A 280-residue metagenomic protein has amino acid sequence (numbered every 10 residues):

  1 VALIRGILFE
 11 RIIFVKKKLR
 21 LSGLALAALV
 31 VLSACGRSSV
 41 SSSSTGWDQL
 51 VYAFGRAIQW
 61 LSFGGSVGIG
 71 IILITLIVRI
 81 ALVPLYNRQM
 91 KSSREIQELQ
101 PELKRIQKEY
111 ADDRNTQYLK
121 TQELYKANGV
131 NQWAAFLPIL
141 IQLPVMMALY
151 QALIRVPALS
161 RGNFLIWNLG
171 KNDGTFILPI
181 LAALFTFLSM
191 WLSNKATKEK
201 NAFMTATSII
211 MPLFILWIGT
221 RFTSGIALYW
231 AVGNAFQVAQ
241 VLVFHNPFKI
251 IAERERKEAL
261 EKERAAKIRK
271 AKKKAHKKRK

Functional and structural regions predicted by a protein language model:
L3-K280: Helix-loop-helix
